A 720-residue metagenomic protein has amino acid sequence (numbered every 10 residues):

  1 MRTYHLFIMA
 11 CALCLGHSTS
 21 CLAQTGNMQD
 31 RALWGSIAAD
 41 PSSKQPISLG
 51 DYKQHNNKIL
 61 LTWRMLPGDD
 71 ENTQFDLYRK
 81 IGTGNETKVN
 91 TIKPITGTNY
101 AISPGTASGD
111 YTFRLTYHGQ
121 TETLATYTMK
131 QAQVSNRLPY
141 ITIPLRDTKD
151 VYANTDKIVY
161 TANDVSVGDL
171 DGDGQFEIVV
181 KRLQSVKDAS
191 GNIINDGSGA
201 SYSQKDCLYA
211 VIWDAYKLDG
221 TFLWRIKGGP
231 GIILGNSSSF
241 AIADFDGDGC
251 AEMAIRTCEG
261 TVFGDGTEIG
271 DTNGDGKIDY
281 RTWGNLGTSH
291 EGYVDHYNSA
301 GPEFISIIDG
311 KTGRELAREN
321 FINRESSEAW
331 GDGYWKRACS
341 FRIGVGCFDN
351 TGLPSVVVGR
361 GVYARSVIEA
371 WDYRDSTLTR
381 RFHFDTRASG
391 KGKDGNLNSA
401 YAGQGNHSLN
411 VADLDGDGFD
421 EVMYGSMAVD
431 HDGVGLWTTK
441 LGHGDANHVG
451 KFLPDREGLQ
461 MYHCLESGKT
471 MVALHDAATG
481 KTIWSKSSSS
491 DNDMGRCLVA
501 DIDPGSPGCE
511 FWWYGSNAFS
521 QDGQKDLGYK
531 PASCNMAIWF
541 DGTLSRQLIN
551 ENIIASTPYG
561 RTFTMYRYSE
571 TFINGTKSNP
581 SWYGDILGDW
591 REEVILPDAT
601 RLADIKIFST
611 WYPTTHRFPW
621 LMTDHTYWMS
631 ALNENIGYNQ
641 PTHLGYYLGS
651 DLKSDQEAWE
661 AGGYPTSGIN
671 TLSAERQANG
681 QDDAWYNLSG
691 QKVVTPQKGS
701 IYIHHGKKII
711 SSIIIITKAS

Functional and structural regions predicted by a protein language model:
M1-L6: Positively charged n-region of N-terminal signal peptides that target proteins for export
L13-L22: C-terminal segment of classical bacterial N-terminal signal peptides
Q24-G26, Q691: Boundary of Sec targeting at the N-terminus
G26-D30, S43, D51, N56-K58 (+3 more regions): Beta-propeller-forming repeat regions
E71-T87: Extracellular low-complexity, O-glycosylation-prone stalks/linkers
Q74-Y78, D214, K606, A684: Beta-strand signatures of extracellular beta-sandwich domains
T666-S689, I716-S720: Residue-level detector of functionally pivotal "anchor" positions at catalytic/ligand-binding pockets or at interdomain
I701-S720: C-terminal tail/sorting-segment detector
